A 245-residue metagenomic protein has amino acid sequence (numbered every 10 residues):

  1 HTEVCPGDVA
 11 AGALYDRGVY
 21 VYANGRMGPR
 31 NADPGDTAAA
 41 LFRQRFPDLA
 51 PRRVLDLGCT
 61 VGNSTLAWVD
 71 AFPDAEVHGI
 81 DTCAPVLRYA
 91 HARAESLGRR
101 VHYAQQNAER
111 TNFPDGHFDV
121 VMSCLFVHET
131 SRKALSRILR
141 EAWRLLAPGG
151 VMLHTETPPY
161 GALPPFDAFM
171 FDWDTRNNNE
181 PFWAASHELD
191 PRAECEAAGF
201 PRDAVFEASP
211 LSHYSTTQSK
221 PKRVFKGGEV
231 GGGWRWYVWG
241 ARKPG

Functional and structural regions predicted by a protein language model:
H1-F46: Conserved Class I S-adenosyl-L-methionine-dependent methyltransferase catalytic core
A50-T60: Conserved class I S-adenosyl-L-methionine
L55, N63-R110: Class I SAM-dependent methyltransferase SAM/SAH-binding core
E109-V121: A short acidic, Gly/Pro-enriched loop at the edge of an enzyme's catalytic core that lines a small-molecule cofactor
D119-K133: A short SAM/SAH-binding and catalytic strip from SAM-dependent methyltransferases
S136-P148: A short glycine-rich, Lys/Arg-flanked "PGG" loop and its adjoining helix->strand segment in the class I
L153-T217: C-terminal alpha-helical "lid/dimerization" subdomain adjacent to the S-adenosyl-L-methionine
A198-V205, S209-G245: Core SAM-dependent methyltransferase catalytic element
